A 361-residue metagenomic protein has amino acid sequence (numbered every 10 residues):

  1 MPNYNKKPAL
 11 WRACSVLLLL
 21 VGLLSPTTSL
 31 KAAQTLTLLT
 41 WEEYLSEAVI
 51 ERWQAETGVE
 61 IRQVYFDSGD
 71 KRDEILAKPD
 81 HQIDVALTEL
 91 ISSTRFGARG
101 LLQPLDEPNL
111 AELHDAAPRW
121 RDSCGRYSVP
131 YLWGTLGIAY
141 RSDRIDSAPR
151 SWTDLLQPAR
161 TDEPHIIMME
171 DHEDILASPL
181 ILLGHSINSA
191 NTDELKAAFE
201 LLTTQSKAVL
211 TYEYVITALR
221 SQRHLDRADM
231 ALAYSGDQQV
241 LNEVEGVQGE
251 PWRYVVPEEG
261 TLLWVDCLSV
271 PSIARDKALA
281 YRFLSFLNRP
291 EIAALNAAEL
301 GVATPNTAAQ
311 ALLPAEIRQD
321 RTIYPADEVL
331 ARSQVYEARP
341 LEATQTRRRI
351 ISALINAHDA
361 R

Functional and structural regions predicted by a protein language model:
A13-P26: Bacterial N-terminal signal peptides
A32-F96: Early extracytoplasmic/lumenal segment of secretory-pathway proteins
Q82, L90-H224: Extracytoplasmic ligand-binding site segments that recognize negatively charged/polar headgroups
S92-R95, H224, D229-E250: A ligand-binding cleft/hinge motif common to bilobed small-molecule-binding domains
F96-P104, D122-R126, L241-V256, R318-R321: Ligand-binding "clamshell"
E112-D115, G134, L195-Q205, G246-S272 (+1 more regions): Periplasmic-binding protein-like
P271-A331: Mature extracytoplasmic/periplasmic domains
E328-R361: Conserved C-terminal helix/tail region of periplasmic/extracytoplasmic solute-binding proteins
